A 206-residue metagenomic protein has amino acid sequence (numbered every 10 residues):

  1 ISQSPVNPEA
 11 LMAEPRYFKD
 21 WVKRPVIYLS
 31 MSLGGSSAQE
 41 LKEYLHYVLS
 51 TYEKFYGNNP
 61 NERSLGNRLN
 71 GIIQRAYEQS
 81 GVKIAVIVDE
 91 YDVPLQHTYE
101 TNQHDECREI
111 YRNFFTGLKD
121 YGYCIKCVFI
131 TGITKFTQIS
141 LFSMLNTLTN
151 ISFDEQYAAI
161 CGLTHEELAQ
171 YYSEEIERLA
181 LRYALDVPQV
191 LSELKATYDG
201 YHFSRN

Functional and structural regions predicted by a protein language model:
I1-N206: Phosphate-binding site recognition
